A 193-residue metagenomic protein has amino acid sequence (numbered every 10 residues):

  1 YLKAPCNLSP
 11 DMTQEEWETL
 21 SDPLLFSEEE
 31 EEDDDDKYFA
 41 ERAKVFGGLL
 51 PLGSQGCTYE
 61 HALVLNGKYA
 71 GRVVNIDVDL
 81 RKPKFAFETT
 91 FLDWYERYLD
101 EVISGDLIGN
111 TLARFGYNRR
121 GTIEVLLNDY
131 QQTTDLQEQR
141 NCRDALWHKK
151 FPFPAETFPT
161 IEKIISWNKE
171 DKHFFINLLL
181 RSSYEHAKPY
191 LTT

Functional and structural regions predicted by a protein language model:
Y1-G56, D135-L136, E185-H186: A surface-exposed partner-binding patch
F26-E124: Long, contiguous interaction/recruitment modules in multidomain scaffold/adaptor proteins
N110-Y117, Q139-P152, K172-E185, P189-T193: Structural detector for internal amphipathic alpha-helices that build alpha-solenoid repeat scaffolds
R120-Y130, P152-I165, Y184-T193: Amphipathic alpha-helical scaffolding segments comprising HEAT/armadillo-like alpha-solenoid repeats
I123, T134-N141, I165-F174: Generic helix N-cap/helix-start motif at coil->alpha-helix transitions
Q131-Q132, W147, I165-S166, L180: Alpha-solenoid HEAT/Armadillo repeat architecture
